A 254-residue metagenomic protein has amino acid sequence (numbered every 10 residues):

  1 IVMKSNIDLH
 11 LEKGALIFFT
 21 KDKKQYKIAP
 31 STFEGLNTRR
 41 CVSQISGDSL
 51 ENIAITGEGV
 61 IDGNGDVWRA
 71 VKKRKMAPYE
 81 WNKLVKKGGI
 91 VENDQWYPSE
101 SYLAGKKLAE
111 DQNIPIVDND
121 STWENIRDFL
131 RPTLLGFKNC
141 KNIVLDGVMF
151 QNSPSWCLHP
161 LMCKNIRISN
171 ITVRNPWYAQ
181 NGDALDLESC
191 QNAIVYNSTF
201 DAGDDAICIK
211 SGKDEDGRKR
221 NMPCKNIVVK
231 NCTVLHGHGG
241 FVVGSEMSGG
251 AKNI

Functional and structural regions predicted by a protein language model:
I1-I254: Extracellular/periplasmic carbohydrate-active domains that bind, remodel, or depolymerize complex polysaccharides
